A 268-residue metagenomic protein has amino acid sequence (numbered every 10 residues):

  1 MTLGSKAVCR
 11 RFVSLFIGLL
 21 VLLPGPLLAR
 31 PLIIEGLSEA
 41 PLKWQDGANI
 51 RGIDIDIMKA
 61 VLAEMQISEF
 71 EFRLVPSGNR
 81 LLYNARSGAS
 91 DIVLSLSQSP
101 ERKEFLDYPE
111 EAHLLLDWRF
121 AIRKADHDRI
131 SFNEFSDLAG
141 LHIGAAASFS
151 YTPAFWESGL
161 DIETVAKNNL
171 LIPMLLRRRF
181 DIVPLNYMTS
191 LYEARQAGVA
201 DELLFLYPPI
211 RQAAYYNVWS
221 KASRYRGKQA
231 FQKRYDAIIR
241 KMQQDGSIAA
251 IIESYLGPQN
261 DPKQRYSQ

Functional and structural regions predicted by a protein language model:
A29-F105, A145, D245, Y255: Extracytoplasmic small-molecule ligand-binding "clamshell" domains of the periplasmic binding protein/Venus flytrap
G36-A40, L115-R119, V199-D236, Q259-S267: Periplasmic-binding protein-like
L37-A40, A48-A60, R123-G159, L171-P173 (+1 more regions): Bilobed "Venus flytrap"/periplasmic-binding protein-like clamshell domains and structurally analogous long
G52-M65, D126, V218-Y255: Extended ligand-binding regions for polar small-molecule ligands
K59, R73-D137, S148-F149, E157 (+1 more regions): Acidic, polar ligand-binding/catalytic clefts
S68, S150-E163, D236-Q268: Ligand-binding clefts/hinges and TM-proximal coupling segments of bilobed small-molecule sensing domains
E69-S77, L160-M174: Short beta-strand-to-loop elements that line the ligand-binding cleft of bilobed periplasmic-binding protein-like
N79-D91, E157, N169-Y192, Q196-A197: Short helices/loops that flank or line small-molecule/ion binding pockets
